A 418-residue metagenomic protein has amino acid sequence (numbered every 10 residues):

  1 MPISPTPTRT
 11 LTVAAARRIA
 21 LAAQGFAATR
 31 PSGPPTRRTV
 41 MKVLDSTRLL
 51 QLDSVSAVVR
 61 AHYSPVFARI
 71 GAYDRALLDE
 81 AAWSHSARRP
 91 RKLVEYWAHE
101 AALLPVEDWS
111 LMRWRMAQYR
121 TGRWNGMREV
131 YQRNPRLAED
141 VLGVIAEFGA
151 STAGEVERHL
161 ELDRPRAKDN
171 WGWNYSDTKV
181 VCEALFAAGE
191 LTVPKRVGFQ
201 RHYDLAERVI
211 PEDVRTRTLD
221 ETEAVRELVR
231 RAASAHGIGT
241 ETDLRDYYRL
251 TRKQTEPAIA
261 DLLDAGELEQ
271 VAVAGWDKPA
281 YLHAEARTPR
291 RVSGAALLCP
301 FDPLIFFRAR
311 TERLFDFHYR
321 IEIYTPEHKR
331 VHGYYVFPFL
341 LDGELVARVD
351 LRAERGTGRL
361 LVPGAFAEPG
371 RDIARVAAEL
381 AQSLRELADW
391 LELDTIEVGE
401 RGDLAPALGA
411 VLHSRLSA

Functional and structural regions predicted by a protein language model:
M1-D177, A184-E190, P326: Phosphate-backbone binding and catalysis cores of DNA-processing enzymes
R113-N125, F199, A206-A232, R287-F301: Short, amphipathic alpha-helical interaction segments positioned at domain boundaries
N134-L142, A153, T222-R230, A377 (+1 more regions): Short, leucine-enriched amphipathic alpha-helices that occur as contiguous helical runs
K195-Q200, V273-D277: Short, Lys/Arg-rich nucleic-acid/phosphate-binding segment
E221-P289: Acidic, glycine-rich loop-and-beta core segments that form the ion-binding/anion-interacting portion of active sites
L268-R330: Non-catalytic regulatory appendages
K329, F339-D342, A347-A418: Glycine-rich, small/acidic residue-mixed loop/short-helix segments
